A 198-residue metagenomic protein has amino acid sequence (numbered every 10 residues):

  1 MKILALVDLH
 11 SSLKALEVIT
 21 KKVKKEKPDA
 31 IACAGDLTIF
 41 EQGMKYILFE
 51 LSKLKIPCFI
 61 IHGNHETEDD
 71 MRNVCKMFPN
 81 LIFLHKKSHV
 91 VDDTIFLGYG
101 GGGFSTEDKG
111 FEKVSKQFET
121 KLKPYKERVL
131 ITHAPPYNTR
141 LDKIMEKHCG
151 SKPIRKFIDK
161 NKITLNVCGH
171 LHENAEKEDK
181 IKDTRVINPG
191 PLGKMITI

Functional and structural regions predicted by a protein language model:
M1-L4: Extreme N-terminal starter segment of soluble prokaryotic enzymes
L6-V91, P189-G193: Core catalytic region of metal-dependent phosphoesterases/phosphodiesterases, especially metallo-beta-lactamase-like
L9, L130-P136, I163-N174: Histidine-centered catalytic micro-motifs
V18, S88-D93, T106-K109, K152-N161 (+1 more regions): Binuclear metal-dependent phosphoesterase catalytic core
P28, E127, S151-I158, K162-C168: Proline-aspartate-enriched helix->loop->beta-strand connector
F40-E41, N138-R140, A175: Short, solvent-exposed loop/turn segments at secondary-structure junctions
L54-C58, N161-T164, D183-T184: A short helix->loop->beta-strand "cap" motif at the edges of active sites that frequently abuts
E66-P153, P191: Conserved catalytic scaffold of divalent metal-dependent phosphoesterases
